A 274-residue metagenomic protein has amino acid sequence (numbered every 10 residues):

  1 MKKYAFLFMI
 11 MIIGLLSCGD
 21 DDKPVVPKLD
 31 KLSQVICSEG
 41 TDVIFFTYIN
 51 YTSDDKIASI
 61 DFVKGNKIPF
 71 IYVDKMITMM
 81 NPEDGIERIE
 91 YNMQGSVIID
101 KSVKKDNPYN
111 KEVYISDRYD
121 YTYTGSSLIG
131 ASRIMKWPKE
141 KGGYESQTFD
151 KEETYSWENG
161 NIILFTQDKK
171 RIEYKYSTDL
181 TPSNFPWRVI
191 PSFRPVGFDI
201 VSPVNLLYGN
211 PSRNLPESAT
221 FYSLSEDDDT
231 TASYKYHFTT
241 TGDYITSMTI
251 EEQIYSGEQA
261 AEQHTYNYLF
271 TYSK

Functional and structural regions predicted by a protein language model:
M1-Y4: Positively charged n-region of N-terminal signal peptides that target proteins for export
G14-S17: C-terminal motif of bacterial Sec signal peptides marking the signal peptidase cleavage site
D20-K274: Buried hydrophobic residues that stabilize the cores of well-folded domains
